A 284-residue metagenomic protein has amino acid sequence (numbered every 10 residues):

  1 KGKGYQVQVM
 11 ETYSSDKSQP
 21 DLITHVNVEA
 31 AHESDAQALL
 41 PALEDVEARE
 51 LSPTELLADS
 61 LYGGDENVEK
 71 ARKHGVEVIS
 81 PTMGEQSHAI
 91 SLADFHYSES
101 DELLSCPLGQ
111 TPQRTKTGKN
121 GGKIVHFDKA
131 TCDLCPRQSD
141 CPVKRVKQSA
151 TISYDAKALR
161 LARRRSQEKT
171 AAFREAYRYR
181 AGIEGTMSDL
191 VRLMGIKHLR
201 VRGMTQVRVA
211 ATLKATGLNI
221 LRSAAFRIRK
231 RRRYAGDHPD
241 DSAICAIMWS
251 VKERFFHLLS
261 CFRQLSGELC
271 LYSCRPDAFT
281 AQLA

Functional and structural regions predicted by a protein language model:
K1-A284: Anion-binding and metal-coordination hotspots
